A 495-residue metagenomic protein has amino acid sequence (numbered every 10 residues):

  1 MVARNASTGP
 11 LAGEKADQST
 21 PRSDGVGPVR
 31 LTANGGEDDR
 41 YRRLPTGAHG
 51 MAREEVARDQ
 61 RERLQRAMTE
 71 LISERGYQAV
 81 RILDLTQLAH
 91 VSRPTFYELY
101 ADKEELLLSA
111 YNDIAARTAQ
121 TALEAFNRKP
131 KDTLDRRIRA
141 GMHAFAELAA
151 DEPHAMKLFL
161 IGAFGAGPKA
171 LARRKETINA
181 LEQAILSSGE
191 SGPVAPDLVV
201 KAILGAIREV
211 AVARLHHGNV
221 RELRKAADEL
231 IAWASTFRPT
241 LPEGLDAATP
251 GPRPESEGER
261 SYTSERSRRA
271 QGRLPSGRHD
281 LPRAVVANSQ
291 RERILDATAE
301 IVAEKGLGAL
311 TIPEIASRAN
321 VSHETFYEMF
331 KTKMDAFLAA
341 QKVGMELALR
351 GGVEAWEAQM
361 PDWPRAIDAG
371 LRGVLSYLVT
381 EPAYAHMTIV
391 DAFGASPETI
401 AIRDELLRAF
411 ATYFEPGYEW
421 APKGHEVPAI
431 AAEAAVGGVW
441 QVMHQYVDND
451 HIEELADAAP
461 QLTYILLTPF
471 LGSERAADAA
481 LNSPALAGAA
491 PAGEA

Functional and structural regions predicted by a protein language model:
M1-A48, Q183, S187, A213-A284 (+4 more regions): C-terminal peripheral helix-coil segments that are non-catalytic and often amphipathic
A57-D84, Q120, S261-Y262, R278-P282 (+2 more regions): Short, amphipathic alpha-helix enriched in basic
R66, A150, L215, E292-E304 (+8 more regions): Long compositionally biased, domain-poor regions of proteins
L71-E105, I301-D335: Helix-turn-helix
Y111-A119, Q341-A348: Short, basic, alpha-helical segments at the C-terminal edge of helix-turn-helix-like DNA-binding modules
L123-H154, V353-A383: Hydrophobic alpha-helical connector segments
L148-P168, L186, V212, V379-P397 (+2 more regions): Amphipathic alpha-helical segments used for helix-helix packing
A166-A202, R208-V212, K225-A232, P397-A421 (+3 more regions): Amphipathic alpha-helical packing segments from all-alpha helical-bundle domains
